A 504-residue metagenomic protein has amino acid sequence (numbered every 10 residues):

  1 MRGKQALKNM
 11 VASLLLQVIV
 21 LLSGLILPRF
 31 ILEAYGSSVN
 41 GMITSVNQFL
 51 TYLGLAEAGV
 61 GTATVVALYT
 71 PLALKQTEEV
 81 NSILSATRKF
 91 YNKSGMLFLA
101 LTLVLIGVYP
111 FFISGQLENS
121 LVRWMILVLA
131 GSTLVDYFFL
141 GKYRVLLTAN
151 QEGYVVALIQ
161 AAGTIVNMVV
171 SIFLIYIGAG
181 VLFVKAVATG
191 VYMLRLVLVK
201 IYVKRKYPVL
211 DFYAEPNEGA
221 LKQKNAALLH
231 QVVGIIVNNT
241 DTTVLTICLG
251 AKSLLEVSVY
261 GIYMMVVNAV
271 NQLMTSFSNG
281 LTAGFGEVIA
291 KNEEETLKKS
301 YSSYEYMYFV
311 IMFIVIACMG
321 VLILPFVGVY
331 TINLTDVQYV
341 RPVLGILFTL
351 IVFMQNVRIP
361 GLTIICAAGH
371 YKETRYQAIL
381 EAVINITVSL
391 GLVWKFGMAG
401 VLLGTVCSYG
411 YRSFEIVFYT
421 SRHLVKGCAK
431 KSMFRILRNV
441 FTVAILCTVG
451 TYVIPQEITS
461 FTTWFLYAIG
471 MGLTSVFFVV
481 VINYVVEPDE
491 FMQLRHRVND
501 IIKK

Functional and structural regions predicted by a protein language model:
M1-A6, L182, V197-N239, T243 (+6 more regions): Interhelical loop/hinge segments that connect adjacent transmembrane helices in multipass membrane
M1-G24, E78-S85, V122, Q151 (+4 more regions): N-terminal membrane topogenesis motif
K8-L25, G163, V184-V199, V203 (+6 more regions): Transmembrane helical elements of multi-pass membrane transporters/channels
L22-N40, F111-S114, I175-I177, I236-A269 (+4 more regions): Helix-terminus/linker motif at the lipid-water interface of multi-pass membrane proteins
R29, A58-L74, T148-A149, Y207 (+3 more regions): Helix-loop junctions and terminal segments of transmembrane helices in multi-pass membrane transport/translocation
I31-L55, I83, V122, V181-V184 (+6 more regions): Interfacial/gating helices of multi-pass transporter permease domains
Y91-T240, L380, Y452: Hydrophobic transmembrane helix module of multi-pass membrane transport proteins
G427, T451-K504: Membrane-proximal transmembrane or re-entrant/amphipathic helices at the cytosolic face
